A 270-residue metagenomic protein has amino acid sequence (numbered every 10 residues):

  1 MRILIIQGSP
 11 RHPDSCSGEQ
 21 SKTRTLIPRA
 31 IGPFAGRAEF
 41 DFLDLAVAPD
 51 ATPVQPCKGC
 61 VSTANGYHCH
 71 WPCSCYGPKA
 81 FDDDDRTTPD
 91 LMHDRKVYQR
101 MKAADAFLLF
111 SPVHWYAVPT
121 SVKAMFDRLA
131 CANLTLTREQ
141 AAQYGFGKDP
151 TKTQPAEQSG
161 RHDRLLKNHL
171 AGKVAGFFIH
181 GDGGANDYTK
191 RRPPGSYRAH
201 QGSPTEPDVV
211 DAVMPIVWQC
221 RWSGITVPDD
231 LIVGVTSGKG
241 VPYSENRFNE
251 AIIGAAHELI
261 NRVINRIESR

Functional and structural regions predicted by a protein language model:
M1-S15, E19-I31, N186-R270: Glycine-rich phosphate/pyrophosphate-binding loop and the adjoining helix
R2, R37-D41, V174: Residues at the starts of beta-strands that form the adenosine-phosphate
I6-G8, L43, F178: Short hydrophobic segments within beta-strands
P13-D14, P49-V54, G66, Y116-P119 (+2 more regions): Short catalytic/ligand-binding loop motif for oxyanion handling, primarily in non-cytosolic enzymes, centered on
D14, A48-V97: Cysteine-cluster motifs in flexible loop/terminal segments that predominantly coordinate metals
G18, Q55, T120-A124: Generic recognition of short, well-ordered alpha-helical segments
R37-P49, L231: A short beta-strand-loop structural module common to alpha/beta enzyme folds
S74-Q219: Helix-loop-strand module that forms the ligand-binding subsite of alpha/beta enzymes
